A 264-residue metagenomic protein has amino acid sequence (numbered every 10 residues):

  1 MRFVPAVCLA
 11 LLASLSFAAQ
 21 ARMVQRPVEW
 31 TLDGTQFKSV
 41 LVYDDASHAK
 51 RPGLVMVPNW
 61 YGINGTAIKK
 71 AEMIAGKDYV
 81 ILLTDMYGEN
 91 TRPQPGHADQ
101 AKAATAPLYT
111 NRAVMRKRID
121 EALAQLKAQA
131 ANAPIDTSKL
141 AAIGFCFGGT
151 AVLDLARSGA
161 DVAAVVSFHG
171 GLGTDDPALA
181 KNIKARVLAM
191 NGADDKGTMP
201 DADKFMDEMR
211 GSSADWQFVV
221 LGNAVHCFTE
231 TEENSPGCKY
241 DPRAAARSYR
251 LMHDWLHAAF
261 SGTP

Functional and structural regions predicted by a protein language model:
P27-I135, T229-N234: Serine-hydrolase catalytic machinery in alpha/beta-hydrolase-like enzymes
K70, M199-M209: Short alpha-helix in the alpha/beta-hydrolase fold that links the catalytic acid
N132-F145: Alpha/beta-hydrolase fold nucleophile elbow
G144-G148, V152: Gly/Ala-rich beta-loop-alpha elbow adjacent to hydrolase catalytic centers
D161-G171: A conserved short beta-strand
I183, A189-N191: Short beta-strand/loop motif that positions the catalytic acidic residue of the alpha/beta-hydrolase fold
D194-T198: Acidic catalytic loop of the alpha/beta-hydrolase fold
R210, D215-P264: C-terminal catalytic histidine-bearing segment of alpha/beta-hydrolase fold enzymes
